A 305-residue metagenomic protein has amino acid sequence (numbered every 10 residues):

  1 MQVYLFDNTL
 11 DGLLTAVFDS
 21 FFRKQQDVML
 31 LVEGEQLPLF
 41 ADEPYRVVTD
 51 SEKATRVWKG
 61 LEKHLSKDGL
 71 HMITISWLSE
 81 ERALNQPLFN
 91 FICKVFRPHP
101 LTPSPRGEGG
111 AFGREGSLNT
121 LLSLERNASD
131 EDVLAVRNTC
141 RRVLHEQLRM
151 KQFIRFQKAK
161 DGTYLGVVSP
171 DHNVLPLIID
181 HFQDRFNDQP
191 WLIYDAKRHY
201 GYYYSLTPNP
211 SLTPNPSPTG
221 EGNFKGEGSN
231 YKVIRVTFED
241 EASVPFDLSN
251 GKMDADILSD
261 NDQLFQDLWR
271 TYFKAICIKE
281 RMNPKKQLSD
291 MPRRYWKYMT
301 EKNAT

Functional and structural regions predicted by a protein language model:
M1-K53: N-terminal ordered "arm"
M1-V3, Y164, G251-D254: Glycine- and acidic
L13-R23, N90-K94, D180-D184, D267-K274: Short, hydrophobic/amphipathic alpha-helical patches that form generic packing surfaces within helical domains
L31-P98, G116-L148: Charged, alpha-helical interface segments at or near domain boundaries
H71-S76, A196-K197, M282-L288: Short coil/turn segments at secondary-structure boundaries
H99-G116, T207-N230: Intrinsic disorder/low-complexity segments
L122-L206, S229-F238, A242-S243: Internal, well-folded beta-alpha domain core
P190, Y202, R235-T305: Long, compositionally biased intrinsically disordered terminal regions
